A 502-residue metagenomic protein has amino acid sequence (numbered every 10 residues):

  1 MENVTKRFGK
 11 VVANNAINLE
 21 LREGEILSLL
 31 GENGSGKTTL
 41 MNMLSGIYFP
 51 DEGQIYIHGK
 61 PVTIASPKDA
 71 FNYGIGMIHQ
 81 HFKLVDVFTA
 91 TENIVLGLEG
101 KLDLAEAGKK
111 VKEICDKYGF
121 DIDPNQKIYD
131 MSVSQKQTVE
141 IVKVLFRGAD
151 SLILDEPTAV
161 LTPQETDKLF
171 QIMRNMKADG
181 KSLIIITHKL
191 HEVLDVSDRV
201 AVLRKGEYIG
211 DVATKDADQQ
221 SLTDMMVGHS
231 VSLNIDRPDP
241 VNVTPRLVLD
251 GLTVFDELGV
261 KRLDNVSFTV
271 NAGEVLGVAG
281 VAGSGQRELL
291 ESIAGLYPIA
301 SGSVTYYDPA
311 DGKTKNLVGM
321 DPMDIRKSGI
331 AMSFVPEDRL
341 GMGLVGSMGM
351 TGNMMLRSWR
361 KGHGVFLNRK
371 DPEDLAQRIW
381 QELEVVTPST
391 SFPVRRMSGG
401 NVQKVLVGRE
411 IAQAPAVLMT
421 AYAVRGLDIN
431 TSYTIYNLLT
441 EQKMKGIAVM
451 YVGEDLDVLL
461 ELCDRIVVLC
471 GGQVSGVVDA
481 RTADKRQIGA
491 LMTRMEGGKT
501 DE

Functional and structural regions predicted by a protein language model:
M1-E502: Glycine-rich phosphate-binding loops of nucleotide-dependent enzymes
